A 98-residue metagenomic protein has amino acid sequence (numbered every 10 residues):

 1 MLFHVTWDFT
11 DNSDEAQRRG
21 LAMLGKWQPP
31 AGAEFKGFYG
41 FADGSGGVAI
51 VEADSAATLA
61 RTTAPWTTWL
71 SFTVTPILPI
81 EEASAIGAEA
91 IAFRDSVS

Functional and structural regions predicted by a protein language model:
M1-S45, D54-A56, L78-S98: Short S/T/G/P-rich N-terminal loop/turn motif that feeds into the first structured element of a domain
A49-I50: Conserved RNP beta-strands of RNA recognition motif
L59: Conserved, mostly hydrophobic/aromatic
T63: Short, flexible helix/strand-to-coil boundary loops that buttress conserved ligand/catalytic motifs in alpha/beta
W66: Conserved active-site-proximal phosphate/metal-binding subdomains
W69-E81: Conserved short beta-strand edge segments in small beta-sheet-based binding/regulatory domains
